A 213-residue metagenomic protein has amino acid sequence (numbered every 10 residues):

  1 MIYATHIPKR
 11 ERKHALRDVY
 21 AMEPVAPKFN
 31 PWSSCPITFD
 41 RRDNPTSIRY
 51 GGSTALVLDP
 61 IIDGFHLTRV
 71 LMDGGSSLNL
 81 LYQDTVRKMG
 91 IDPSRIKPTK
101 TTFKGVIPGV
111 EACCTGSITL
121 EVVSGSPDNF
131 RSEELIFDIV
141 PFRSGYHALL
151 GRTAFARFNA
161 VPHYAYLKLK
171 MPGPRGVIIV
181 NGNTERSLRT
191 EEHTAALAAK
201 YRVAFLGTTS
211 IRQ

Functional and structural regions predicted by a protein language model:
M1-Q213: Short linear "hotspot" motifs
